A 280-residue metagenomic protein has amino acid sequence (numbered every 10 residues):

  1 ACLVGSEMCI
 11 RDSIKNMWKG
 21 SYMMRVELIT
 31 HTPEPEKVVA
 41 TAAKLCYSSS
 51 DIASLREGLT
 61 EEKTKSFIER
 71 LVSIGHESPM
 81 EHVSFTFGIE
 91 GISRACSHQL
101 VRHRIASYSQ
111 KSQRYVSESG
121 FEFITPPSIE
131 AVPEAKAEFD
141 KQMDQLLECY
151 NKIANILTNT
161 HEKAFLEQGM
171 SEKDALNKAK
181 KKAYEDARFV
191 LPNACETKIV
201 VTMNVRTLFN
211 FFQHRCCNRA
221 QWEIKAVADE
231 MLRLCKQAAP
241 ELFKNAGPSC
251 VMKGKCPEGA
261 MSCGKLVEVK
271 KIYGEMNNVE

Functional and structural regions predicted by a protein language model:
C2-I10: Short, small-residue-biased leader/transition segments that mark boundaries at the very start of proteins
N16-E280: Family-specific signature for flavin-dependent thymidylate synthase
